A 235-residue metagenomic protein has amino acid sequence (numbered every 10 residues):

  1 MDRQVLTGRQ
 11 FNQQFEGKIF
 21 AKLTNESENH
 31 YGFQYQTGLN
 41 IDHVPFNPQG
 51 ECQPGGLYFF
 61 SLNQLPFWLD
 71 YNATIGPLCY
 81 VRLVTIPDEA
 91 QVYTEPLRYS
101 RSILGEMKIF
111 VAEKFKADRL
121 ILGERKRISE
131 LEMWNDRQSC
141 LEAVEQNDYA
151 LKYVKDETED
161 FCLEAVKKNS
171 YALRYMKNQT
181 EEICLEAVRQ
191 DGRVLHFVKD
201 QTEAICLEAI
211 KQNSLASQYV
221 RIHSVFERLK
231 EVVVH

Functional and structural regions predicted by a protein language model:
M1-P54: ADP-ribose/NAD+-binding catalytic cleft of ART/PARP-like enzymes
T24, L97-R98, V154, I222: Secondary-structure transition/turn motif
T24, T85-P87, A112, G123: A structural detector for beta-sheet-dominated domains
E28, E89-Q91, K114-K116: Generic "edge-of-domain/loop-turn" microfeature
H43-F110: ADP-ribosyltransferase catalytic core
S100, L104-R127: Active-site-proximal loop/hinge segments that shape catalytic or ion-binding/gating pockets
D118-H235: Non-catalytic tandem-repeat scaffold regions and their flanking low-complexity/translocation tails
